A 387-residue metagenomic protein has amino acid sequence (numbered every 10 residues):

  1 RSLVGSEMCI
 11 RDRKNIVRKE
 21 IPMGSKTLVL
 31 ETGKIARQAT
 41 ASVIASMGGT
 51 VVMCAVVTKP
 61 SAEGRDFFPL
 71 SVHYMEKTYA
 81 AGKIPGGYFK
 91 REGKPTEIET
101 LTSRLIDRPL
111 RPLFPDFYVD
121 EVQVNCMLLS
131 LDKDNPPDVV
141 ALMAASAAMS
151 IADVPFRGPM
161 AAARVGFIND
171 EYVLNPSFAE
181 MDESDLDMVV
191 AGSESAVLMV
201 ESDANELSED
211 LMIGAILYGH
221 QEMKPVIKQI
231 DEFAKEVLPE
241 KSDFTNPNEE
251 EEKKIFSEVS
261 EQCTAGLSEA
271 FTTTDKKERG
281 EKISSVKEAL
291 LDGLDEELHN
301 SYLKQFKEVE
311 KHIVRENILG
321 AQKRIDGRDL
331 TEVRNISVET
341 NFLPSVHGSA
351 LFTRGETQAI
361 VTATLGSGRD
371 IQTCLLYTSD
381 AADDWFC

Functional and structural regions predicted by a protein language model:
R1-I10, Y377-C387: Single conserved hydrophobic/aromatic residue that forms the stacking wall/gate of nucleotide- or nucleobase-binding
R13-K59, G64, T245-L376: Extended amphipathic alpha-helical scaffolds
I16-G24, V29-E31, M127, D132-P137 (+3 more regions): Conserved mixed alpha/beta core segments that line enzyme active sites in large multi-domain catalysts
I16-V17, T40, F67, G93-P115 (+7 more regions): Alpha/propeptide regions of enzymes that mature by internal proteolysis
G33, A39-S42, Q123, G158-A162 (+1 more regions): Gly/Lys-enriched N-terminal cap/neck module of very large, oligomeric protein machines
A39-Q123, L128-N135, E194, E201 (+2 more regions): Glycine-rich, flexible beta-strand/loop modules in the N-terminal catalytic cores of phosphate-handling
K77, R111, P115, S150-V154 (+10 more regions): Generic secondary-structure signature for well-ordered alpha-helical cores
P155-L267: Mobile "lid/hinge" segments at catalytic clefts and subdomain interfaces of large enzymes
